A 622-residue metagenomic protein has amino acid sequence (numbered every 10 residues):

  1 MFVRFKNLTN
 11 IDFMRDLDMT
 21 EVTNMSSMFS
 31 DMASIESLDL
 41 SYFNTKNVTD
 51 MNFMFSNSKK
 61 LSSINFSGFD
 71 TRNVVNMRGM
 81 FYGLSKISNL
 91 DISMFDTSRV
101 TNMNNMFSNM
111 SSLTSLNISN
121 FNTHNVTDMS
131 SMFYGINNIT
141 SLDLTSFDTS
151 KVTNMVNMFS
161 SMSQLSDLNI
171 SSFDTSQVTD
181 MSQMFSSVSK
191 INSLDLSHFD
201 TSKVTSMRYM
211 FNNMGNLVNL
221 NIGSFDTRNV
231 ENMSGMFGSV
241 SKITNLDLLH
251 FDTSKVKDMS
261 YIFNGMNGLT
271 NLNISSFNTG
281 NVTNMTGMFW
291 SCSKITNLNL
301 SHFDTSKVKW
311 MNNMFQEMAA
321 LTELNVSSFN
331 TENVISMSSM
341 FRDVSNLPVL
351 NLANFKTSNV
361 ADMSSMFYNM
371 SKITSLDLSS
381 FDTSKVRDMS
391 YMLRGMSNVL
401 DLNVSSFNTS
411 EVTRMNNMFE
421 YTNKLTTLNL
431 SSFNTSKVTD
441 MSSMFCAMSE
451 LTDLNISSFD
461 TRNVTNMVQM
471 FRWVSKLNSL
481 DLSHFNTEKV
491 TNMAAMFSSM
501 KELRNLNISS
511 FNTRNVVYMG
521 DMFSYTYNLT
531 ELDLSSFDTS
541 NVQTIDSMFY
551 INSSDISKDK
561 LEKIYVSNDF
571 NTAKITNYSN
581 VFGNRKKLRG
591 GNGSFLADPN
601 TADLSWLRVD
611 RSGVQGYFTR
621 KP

Functional and structural regions predicted by a protein language model:
M1-P622: Negatively charged
